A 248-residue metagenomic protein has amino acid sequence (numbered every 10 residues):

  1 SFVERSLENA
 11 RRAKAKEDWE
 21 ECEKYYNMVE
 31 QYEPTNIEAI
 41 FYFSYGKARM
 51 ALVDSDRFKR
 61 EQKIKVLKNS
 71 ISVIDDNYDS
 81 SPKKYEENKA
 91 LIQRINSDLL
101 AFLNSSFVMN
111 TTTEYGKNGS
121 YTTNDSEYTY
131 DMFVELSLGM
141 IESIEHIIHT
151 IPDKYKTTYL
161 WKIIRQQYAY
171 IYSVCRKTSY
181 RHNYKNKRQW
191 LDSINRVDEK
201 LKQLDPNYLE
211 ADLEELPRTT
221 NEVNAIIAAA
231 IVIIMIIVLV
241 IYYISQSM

Functional and structural regions predicted by a protein language model:
F2, T35-N36, K154-T158: Residue-level recognition of tetratricopeptide repeat
F2-Y32: Alpha-helical segment of the N-proximal tetratricopeptide repeat
R11, S44-S55, L100-E127, Y172-S179: Short coil/turn linking the two alpha-helices of tandem helical-hairpin repeats
N27, K68, L138, E142-E145: Alpha-solenoid helical repeat scaffolds
E38-F43, R57-K59: Alpha-solenoid helical repeat scaffolds
V238-M248: Juxtamembrane boundary at the C-terminal end of a transmembrane helix
